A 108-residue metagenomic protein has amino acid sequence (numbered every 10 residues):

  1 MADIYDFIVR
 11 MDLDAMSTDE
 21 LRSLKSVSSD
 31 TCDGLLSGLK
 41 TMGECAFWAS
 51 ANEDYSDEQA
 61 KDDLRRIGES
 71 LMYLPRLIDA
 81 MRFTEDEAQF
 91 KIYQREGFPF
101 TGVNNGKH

Functional and structural regions predicted by a protein language model:
M1-H108: Sequence/structural signature of long amphipathic alpha-helices that form protein-protein interaction faces
